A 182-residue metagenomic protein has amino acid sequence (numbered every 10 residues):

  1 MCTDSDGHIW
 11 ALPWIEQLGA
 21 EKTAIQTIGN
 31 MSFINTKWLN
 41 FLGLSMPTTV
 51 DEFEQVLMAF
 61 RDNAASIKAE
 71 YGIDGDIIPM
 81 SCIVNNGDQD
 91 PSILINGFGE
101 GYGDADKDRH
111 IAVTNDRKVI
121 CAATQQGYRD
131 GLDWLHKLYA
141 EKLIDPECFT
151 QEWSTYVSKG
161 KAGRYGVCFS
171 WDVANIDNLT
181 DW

Functional and structural regions predicted by a protein language model:
M1-W182: Extracytoplasmic/secretory soluble proteins
